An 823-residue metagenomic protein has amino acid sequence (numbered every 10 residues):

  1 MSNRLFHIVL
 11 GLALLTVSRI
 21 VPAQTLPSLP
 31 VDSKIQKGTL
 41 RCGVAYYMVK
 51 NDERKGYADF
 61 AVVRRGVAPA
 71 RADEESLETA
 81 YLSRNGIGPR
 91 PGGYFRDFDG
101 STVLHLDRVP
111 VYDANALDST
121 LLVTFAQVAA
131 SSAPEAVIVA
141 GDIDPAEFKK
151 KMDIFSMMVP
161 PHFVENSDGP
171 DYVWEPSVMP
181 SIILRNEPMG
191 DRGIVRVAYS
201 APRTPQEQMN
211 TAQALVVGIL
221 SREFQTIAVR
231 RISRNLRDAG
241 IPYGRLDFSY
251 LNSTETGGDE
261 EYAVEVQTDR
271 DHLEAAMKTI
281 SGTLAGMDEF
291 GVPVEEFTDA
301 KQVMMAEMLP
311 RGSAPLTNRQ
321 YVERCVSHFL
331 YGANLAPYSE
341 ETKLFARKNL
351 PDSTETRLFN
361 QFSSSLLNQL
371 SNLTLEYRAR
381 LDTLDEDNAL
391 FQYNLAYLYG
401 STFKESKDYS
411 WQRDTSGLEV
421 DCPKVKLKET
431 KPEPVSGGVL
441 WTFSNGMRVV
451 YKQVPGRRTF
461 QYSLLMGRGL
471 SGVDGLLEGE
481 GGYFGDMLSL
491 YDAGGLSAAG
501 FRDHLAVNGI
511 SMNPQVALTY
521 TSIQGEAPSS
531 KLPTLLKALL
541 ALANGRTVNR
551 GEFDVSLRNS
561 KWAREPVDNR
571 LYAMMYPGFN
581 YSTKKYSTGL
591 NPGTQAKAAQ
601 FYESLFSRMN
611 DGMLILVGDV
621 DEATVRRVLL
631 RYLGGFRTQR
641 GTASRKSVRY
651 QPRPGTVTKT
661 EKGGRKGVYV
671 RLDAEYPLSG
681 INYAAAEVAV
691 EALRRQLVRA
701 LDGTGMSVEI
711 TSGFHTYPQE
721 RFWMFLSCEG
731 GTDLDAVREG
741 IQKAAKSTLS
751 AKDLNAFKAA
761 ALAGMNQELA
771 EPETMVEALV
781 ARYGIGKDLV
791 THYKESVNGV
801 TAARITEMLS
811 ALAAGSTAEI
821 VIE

Functional and structural regions predicted by a protein language model:
M1-V9: Bacterial N-terminal signal peptides that target proteins for export
V9-V17: Bacterial N-terminal signal peptides
I20-K50, A136-V139, I143-A214, G218-I219 (+9 more regions): Proteolytic maturation boundary segments
V49, R54-Q127, S131-A140, G193-L215 (+10 more regions): M16 family metallopeptidases and their MPP-like homologs
